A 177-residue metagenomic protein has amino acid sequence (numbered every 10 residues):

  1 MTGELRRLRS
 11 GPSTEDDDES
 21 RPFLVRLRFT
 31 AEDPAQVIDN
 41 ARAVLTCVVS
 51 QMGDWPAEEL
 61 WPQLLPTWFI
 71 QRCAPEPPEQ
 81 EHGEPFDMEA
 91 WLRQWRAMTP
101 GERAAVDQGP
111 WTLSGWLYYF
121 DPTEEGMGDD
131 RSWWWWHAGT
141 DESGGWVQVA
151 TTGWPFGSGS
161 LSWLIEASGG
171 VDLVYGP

Functional and structural regions predicted by a protein language model:
T2-P177: Structured alpha/beta or helical-core interaction and ligand-binding surfaces enriched in interleaved
